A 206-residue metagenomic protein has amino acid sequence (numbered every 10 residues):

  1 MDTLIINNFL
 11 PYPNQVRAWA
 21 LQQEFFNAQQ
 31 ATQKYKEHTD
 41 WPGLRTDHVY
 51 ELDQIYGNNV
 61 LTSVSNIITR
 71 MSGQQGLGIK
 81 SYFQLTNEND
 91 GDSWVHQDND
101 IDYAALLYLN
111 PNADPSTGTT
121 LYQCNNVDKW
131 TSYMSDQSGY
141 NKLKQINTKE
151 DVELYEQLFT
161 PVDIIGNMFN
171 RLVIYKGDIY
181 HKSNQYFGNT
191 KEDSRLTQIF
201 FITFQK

Functional and structural regions predicted by a protein language model:
M1-L85, N89-S93, G118, N125 (+1 more regions): Non-heme Fe(II)/2-oxoglutarate
E88-K206: Catalytic core of non-heme Fe(II) oxygenases with the double-stranded beta-helix
